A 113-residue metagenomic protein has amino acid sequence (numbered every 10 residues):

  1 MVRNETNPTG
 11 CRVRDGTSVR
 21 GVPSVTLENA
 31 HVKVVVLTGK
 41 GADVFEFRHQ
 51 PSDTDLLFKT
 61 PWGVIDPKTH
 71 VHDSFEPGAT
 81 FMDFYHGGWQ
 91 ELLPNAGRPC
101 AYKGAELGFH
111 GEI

Functional and structural regions predicted by a protein language model:
M1-I113: Surface-exposed acidic/polar loop and edge beta-strand patches at domain peripheries
